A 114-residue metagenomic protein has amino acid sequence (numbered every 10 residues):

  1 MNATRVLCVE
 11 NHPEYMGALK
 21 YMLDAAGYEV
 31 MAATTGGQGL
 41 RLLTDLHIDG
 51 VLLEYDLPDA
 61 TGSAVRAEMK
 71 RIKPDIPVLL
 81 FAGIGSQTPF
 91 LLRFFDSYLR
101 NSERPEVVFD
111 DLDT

Functional and structural regions predicted by a protein language model:
E10: Conserved acidic carboxylate
P13-M31: Two-component/phosphorelay signaling modules centered on CheY-like receiver
A32-G50: Acidic, metal-coordinating helix/loop segments flanking the phosphotransfer/catalytic sites of two-component signaling
T35, T61-A64: Acidic catalytic/metal-coordinating carboxylates
R41, S63-D75: Short amphipathic alpha-helix used as the core "switch/output" element in two-component signaling
I48, G62, F90-R104: As written
E54-D56: Active-site residues of response regulator receiver
